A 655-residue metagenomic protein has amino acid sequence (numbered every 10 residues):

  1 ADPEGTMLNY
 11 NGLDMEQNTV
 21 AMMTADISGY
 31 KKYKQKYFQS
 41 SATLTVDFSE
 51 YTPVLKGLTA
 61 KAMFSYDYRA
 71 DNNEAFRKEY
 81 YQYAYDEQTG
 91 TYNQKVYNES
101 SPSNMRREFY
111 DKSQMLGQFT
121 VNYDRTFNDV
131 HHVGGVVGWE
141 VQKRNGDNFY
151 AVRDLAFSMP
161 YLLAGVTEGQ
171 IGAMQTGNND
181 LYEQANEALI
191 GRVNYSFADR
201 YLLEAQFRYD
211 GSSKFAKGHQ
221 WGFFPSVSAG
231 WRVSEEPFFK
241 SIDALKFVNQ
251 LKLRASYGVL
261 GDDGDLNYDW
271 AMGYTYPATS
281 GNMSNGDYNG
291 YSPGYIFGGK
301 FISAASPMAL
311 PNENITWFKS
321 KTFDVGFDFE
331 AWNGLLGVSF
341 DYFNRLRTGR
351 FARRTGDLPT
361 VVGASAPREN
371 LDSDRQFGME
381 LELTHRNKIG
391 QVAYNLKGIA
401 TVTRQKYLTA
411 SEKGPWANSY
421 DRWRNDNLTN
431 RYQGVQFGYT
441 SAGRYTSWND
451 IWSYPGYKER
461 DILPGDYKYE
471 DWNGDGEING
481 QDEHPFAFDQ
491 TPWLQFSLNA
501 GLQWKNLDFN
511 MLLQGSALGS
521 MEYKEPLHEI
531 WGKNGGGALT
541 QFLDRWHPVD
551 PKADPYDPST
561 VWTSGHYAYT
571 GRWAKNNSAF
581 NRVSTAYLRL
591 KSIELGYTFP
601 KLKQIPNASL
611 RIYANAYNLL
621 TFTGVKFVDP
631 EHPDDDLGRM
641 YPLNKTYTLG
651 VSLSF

Functional and structural regions predicted by a protein language model:
A1-R77, E87-R431, N577-F655: Extracellular/periplasmic, surface-exposed regions of secreted and cell-surface proteins
K61, Y80, N510-L512: A structural signal for short, well-ordered beta-strand segments and their strand-loop junctions that often border
N98-S103, G476-P485, A574-N576: Intrinsically disordered, low-complexity acidic Ser/Thr-rich regulatory segments
Y150, N267-A271, T275-G286, R386-Q490 (+3 more regions): Conserved small-residue
F351-G356, I478-G480, L527-E529: Conserved active-site-proximal loop/helix segments of enzymes involved in bacterial cell-wall and related
D489-Y523: Glycine-rich, aromatic-lined ligand/substrate-binding cores of catalytic and carbohydrate-binding domains
L512-L588: C-terminal beta-barrel architecture of Gram-negative outer-membrane proteins
